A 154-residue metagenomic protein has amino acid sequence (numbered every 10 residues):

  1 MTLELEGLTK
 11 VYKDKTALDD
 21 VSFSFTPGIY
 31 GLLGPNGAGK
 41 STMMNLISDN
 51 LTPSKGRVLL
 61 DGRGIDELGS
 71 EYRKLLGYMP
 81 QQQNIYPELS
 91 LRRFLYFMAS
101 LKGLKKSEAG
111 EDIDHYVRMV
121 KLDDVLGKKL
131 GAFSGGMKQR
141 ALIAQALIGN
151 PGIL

Functional and structural regions predicted by a protein language model:
P35-G39: Walker A (P-loop) phosphate-binding loop of ABC-type ATPase nucleotide-binding domains
S48: Helix-to-loop junction immediately C-terminal to a conserved catalytic motif
G56-Y72: Conserved ABC transporter NBD signature motif
Y96, S100, S107-V125: Conserved ABC ATPase "signature" region
K129-F133: Conserved ABC ATPase signature
